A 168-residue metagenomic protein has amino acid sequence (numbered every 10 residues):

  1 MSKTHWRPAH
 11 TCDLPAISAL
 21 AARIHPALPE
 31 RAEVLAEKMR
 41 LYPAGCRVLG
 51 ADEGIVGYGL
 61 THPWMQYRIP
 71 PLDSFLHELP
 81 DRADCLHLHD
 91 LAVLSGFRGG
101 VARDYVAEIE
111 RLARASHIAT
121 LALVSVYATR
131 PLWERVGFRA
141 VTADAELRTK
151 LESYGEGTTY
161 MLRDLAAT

Functional and structural regions predicted by a protein language model:
S2-T4, E53-Y58, L86: Glycine-rich phosphate/pyrophosphate-binding loop shared by adenosine-nucleotide-utilizing enzymes
T4-I17: A short beta-loop-alpha structural element at the N-terminal edge of CoA-dependent acyl/N-acetyltransferase catalytic
H25-I55, L60-E78: Active-site rim helix/loop that mediates acceptor-substrate recognition in acyltransferases
A44-C46, G155-L162: Short hydrophobic/aromatic beta-strand or adjacent loop that forms the aromatic wall/cage of a ligand/substrate-binding
Y58-F97, A107, A145-E156: Conserved acyl-donor/pantetheine-binding loop and adjacent beta-alpha core of acyl/acetyltransferases and related
V106, R111-V126: Conserved GNAT acetyl-CoA-binding A-motif
A115, Y127-S153: Conserved active-site alpha-helix within GNAT-family acetyltransferase domains
